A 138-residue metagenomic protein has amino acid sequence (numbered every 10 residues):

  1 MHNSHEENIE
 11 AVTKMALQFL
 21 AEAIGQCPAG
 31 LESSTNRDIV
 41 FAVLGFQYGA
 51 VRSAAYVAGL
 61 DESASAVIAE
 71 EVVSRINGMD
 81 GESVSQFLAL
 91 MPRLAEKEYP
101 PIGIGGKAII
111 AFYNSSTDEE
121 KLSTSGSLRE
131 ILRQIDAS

Functional and structural regions predicted by a protein language model:
M1-E82, A89: N-terminal low-complexity, intrinsically disordered segments
Q86-S138: Low-complexity intrinsically disordered segments
